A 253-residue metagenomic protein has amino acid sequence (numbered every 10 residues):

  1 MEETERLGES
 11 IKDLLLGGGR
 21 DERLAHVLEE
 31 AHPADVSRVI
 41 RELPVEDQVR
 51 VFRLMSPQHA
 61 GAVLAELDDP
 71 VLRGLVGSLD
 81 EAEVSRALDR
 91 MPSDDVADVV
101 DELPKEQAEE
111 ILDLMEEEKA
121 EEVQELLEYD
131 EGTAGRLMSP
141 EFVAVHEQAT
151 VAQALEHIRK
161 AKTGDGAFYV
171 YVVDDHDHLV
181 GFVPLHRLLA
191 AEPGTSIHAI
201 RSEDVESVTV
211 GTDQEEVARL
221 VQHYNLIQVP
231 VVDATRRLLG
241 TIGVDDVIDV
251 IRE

Functional and structural regions predicted by a protein language model:
M1-E253: Hydrophobic packing positions in regular secondary-structure scaffolds
